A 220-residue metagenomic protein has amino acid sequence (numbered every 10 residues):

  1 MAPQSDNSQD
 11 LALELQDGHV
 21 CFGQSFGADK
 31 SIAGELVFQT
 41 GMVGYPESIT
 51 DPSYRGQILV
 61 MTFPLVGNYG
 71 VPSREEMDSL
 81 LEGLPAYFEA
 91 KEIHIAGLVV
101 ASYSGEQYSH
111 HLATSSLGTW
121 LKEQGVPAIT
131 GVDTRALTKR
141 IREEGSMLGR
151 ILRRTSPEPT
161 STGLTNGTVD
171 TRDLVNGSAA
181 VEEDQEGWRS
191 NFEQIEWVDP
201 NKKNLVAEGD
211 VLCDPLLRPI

Functional and structural regions predicted by a protein language model:
A2-I220: RNA-binding accessory domains that recognize and position tRNA/RNA substrates
